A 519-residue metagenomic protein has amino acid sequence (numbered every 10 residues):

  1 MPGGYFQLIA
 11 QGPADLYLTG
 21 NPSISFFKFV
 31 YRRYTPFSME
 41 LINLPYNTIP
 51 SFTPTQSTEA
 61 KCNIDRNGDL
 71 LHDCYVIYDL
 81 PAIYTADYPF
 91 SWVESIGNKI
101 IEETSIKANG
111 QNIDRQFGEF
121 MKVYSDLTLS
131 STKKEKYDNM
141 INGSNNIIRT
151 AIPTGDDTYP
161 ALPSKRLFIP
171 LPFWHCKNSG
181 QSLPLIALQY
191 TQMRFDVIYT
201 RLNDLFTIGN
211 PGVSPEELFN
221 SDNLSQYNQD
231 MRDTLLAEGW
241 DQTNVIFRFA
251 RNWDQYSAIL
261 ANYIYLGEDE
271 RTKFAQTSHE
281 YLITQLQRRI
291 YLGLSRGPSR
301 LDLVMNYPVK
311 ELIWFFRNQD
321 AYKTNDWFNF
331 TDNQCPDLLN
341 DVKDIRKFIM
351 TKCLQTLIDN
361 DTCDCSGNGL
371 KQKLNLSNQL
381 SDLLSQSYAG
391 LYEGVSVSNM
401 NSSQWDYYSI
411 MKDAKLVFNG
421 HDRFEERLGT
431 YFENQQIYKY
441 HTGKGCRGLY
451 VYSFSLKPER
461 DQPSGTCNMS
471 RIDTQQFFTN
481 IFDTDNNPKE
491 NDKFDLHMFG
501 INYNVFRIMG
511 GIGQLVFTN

Functional and structural regions predicted by a protein language model:
M1-N519: Short, low-complexity Pro/Thr/Gly
